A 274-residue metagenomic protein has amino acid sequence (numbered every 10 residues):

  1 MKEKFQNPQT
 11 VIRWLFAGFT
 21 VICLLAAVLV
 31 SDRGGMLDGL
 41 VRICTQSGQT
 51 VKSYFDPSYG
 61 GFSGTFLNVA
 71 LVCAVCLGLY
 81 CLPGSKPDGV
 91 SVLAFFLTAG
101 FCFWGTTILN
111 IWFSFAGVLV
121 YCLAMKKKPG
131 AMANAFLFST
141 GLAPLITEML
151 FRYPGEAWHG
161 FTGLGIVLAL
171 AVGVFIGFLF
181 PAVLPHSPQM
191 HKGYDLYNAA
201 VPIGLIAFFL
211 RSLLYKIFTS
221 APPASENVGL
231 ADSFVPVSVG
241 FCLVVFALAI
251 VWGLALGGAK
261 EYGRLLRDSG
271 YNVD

Functional and structural regions predicted by a protein language model:
M1-T106, F246-A259: N-terminal signal-anchor module of multipass membrane proteins
K4-T10, K127, A143-V237: Membrane-interface helix-loop-helix junctions at boundaries between adjacent transmembrane segments
N7-P8, S58-S63, G229-V239, D268-D274: Membrane-water interface at loop-to-transmembrane-helix junctions
A17, F66-A70, S91, W112 (+3 more regions): Hydrophobic alpha-helical transmembrane segments
F19-V30, V72-G78, G117-Y121, G173-L184 (+2 more regions): Hydrophobic core segments of alpha-helical transmembrane domains in multi-pass integral membrane proteins
R42-S47, E261-D274: Juxtamembrane inter-helical linkers in multi-pass membrane proteins
V75, S91-F101, W112-C122, F138-G141 (+1 more regions): Short, structured motif recognition centered on aromatic/hydrophobic residues
G78-V90, W104-I111, L123-A135, S187-L196: Membrane-helix interface "capping/anchor" motifs
